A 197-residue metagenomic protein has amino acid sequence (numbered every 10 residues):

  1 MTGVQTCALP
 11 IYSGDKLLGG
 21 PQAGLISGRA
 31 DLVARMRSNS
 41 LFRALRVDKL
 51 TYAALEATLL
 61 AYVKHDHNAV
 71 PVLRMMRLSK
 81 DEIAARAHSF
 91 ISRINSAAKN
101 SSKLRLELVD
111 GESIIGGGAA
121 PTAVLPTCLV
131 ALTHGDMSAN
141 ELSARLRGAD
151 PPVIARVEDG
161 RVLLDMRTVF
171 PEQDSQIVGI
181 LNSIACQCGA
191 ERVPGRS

Functional and structural regions predicted by a protein language model:
T2-L9: Short, small-residue-biased leader/transition segments that mark boundaries at the very start of proteins
A8, L18-V33, L45, V109-G111 (+1 more regions): Flexible glycine/proline-rich, aromatic-decorated loop/lid segments
A23-D48, Y52-L60: Conserved core segment of the aminotransferase class I/II
A30-R37, V63-L73, P121-P126, D159-G160: Short acidic (Asp/Glu) and glycine-rich catalytic loops that position anionic groups and cofactors
Y62-R93: Structural signature of PLP-dependent enzymes
A84-E172, Q176-I177: Conserved C-terminal alpha-helix-loop-beta "cap" of PLP-dependent enzymes that closes/shapes the active-site mouth
C186-S197: Intrinsic disorder/low-complexity segments
